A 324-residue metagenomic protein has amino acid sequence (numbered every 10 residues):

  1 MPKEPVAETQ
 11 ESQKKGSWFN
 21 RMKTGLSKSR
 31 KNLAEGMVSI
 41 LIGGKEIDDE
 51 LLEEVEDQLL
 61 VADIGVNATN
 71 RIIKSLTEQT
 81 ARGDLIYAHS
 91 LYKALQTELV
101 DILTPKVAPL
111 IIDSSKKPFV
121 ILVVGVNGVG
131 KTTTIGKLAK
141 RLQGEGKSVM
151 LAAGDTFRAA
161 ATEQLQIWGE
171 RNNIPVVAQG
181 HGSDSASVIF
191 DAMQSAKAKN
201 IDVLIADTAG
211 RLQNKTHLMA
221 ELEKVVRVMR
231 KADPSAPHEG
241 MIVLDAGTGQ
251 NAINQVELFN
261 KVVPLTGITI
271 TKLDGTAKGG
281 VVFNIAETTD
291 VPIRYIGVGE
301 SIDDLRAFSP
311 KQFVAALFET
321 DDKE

Functional and structural regions predicted by a protein language model:
M1-A108, K116-F119, G144, D321-E324: Non-catalytic terminal/linker segments enriched in charged/polar, low-complexity residues
V100-E324: P-loop/Walker A NTP-binding module and the surrounding RecA-like catalytic core of P-loop NTPases
